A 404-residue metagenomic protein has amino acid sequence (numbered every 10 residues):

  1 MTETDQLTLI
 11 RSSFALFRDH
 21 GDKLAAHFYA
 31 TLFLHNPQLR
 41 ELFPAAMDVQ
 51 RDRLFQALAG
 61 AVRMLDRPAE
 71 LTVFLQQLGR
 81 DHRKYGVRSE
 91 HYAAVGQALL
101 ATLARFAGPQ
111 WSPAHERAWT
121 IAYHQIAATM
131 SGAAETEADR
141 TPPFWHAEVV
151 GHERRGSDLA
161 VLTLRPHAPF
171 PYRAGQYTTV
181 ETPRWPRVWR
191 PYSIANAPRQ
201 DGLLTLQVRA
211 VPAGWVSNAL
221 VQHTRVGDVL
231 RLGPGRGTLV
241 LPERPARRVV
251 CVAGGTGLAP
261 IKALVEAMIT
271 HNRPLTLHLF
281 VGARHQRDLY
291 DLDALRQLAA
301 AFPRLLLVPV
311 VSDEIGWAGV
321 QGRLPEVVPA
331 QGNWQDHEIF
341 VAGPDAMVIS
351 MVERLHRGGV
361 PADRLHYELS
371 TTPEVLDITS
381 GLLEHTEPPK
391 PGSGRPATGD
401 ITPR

Functional and structural regions predicted by a protein language model:
M1-F144, Q297: Globin-like tetrapyrrole-binding proteins
A69, F280-R404: Reductase modules of NAD(P)H-dependent flavoproteins
R140-V229, P234-G235, R247, A283-H285 (+1 more regions): Ferredoxin-reductase
G175, G257, P344: Short, conserved phosphate/pyrophosphate- and ester-handling motifs at nucleotide-, phospho-/glycolipid
E243-R248, N333-D336: Short helix-loop-beta connector
R248-V250, H278, E338: Structural motif
V249-V252, T256-N272: Phosphate-binding glycine-rich loops and their immediate beta-loop-alpha structural context
